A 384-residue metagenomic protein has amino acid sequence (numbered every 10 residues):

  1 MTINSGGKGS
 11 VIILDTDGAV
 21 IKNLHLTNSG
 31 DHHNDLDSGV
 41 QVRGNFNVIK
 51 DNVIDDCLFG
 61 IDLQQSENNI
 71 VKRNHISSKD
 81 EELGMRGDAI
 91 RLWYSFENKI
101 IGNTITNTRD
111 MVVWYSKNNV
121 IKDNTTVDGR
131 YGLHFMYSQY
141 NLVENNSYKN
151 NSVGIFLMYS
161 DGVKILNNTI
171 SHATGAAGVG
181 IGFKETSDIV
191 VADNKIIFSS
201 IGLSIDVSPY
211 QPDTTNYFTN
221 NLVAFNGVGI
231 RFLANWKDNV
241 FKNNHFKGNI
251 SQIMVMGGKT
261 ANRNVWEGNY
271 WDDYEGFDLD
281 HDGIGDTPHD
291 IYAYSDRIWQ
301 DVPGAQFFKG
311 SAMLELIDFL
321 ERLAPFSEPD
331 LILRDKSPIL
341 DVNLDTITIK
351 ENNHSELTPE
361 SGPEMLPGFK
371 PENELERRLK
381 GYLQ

Functional and structural regions predicted by a protein language model:
T2-N23, T27-N47, F59-Q64: Extracellular beta-strand-rich solenoid/capping regions of secreted or surface-exposed proteins that bind or remodel
I3-S5, I13-L14, L26, V42 (+13 more regions): Extracellular beta-strand solenoids
G9-V11, H32, D37-Q41, G60 (+8 more regions): Structural detector of coil-to-beta-strand junctions
G18, N23, F46, D51 (+16 more regions): Detector for repetitive beta-architecture
I61-I165, I170-S171: Solenoidal tandem-repeat scaffolds enriched in leucines and small polar residues
Y131-G229: Eukaryotic tandem repeat interaction scaffolds
T174-G180, I189, G202-Q211, Y217 (+2 more regions): Functionally critical loop-and-helix segments that line ligand-binding/catalytic clefts of soluble enzyme domains
